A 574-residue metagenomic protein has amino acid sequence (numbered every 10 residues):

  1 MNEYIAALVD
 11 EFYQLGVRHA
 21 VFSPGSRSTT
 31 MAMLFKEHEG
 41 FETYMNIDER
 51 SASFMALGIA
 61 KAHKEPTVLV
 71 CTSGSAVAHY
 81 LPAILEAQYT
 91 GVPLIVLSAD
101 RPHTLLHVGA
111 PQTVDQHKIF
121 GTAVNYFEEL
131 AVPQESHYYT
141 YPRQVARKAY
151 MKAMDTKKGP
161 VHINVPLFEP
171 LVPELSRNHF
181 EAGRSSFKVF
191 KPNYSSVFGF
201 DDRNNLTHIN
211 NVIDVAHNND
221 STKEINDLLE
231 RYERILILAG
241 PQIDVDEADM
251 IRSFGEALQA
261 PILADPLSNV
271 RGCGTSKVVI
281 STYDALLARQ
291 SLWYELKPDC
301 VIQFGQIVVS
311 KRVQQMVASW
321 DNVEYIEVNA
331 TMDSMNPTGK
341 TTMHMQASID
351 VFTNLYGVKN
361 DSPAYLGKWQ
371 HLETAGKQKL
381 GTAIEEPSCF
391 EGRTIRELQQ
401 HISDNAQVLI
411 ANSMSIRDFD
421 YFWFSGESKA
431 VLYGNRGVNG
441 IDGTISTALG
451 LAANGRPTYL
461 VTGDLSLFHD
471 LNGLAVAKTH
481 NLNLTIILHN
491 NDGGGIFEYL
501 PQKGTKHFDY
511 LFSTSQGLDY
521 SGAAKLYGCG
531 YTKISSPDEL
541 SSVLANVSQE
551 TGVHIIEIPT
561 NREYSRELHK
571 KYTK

Functional and structural regions predicted by a protein language model:
I5-V9, Y13-G16, S23-R27, M31-F35 (+1 more regions): Active-site diphosphate/adenylate-binding microenvironment
R18-V21, E42-Y44, A62-R101, K297-G305 (+2 more regions): A short, small-residue-rich loop immediately preceding and capping a beta-strand
H19, A62-C71, H79, Y89 (+3 more regions): Structural signature of the thiamine diphosphate
H79, S221-E224, A239-I326, S428-A453 (+2 more regions): Glycine-rich, anion-gripping cofactor-binding loops and their flanking helix/strand elements in enzyme active sites
L97, T104-K118, W423-K574: Thiamine diphosphate
S98-A146, D265-E373: Glycine-rich, acidic loop regions that bind phosphate or pyrophosphate groups
V145-K148, K152-E230: Conformationally flexible catalytic loops at phosphate/diphosphate-handling active centers
M316-I416, S535-S541, A545-K574: Phosphate/pyrophosphate-binding active-site segments
